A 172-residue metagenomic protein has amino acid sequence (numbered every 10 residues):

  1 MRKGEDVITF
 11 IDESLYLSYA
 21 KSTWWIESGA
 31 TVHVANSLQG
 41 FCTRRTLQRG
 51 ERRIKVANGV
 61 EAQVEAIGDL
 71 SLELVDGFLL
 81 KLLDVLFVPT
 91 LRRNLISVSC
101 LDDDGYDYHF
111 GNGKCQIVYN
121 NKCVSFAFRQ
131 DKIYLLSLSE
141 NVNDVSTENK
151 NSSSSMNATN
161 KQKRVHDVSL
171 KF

Functional and structural regions predicted by a protein language model:
M1, I11-D12, S155, V168: Basic, low-complexity RNA-binding segments of viral nucleocapsid/capsid proteins and retroelement-derived Gag-like
M1-I11, Y19-A20, W25, G29-N36 (+2 more regions): A short, cysteine/histidine-rich metal-binding "knuckle" motif
E5-S18, K55-V64: Pepsin-like aspartyl protease folds
E13-S14, S22-T23, V60, V98 (+1 more regions): A generic local secondary-structure boundary/capping motif
V34-G40, R53, V85, C100 (+1 more regions): Alpha-helical recognition domains of nuclear gene-regulatory proteins
S37-D69: A compact, surface-exposed functional segment
V64-I67, S71-F172: Aspartic protease core domain of the pepsin/retropepsin superfamily
